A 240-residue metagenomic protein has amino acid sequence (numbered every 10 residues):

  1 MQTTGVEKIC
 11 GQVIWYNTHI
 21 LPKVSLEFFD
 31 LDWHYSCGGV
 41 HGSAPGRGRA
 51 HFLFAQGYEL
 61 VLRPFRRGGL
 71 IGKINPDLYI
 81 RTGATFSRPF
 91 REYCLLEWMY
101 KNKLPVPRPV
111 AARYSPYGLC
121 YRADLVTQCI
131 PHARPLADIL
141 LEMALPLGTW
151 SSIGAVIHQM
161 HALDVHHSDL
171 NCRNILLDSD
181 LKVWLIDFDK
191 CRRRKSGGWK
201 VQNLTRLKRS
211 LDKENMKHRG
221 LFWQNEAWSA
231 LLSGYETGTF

Functional and structural regions predicted by a protein language model:
M1-V40: Juxta-kinase regulatory segment immediately upstream of eukaryotic protein kinase catalytic domains
L26-R134, H158, A162: Conserved ATP-binding subdomain of kinase catalytic cores across diverse folds
P131, C172, K190-R192: Short, glycine/acidic-enriched loop or turn micro-motifs at the edges of active sites
P135-A144: AlphaC helix of the protein kinase catalytic domain
G148-V156: Conserved alphaE helix
D164, D169, D187: Conserved catalytic-loop position in the HRD/HxD motif
L170-L177: Hydrophobic residue at the +6 position relative to the catalytic HRD Asp in the kinase catalytic loop
D178, V183-F240: C-lobe/activation-segment region of protein kinase-like
